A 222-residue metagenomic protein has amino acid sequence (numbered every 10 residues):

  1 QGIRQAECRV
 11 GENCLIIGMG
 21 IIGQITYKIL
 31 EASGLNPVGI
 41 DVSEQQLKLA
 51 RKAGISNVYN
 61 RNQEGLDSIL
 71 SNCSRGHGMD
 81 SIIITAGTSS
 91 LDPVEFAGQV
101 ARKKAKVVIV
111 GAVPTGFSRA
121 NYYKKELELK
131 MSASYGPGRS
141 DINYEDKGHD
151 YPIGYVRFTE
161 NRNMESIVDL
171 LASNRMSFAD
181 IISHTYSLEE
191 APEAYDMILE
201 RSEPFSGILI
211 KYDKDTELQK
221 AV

Functional and structural regions predicted by a protein language model:
Q1-Q63: Mid-domain Rossmann-like dinucleotide-binding core that forms the NAD(H)/NADP(H) cofactor-binding site
A6-C8, K48, S56-S132: Glycine-rich cofactor phosphate-binding loops and adjacent beta1-alpha1 units of small-molecule cofactor enzyme domains
L15, V38, K106-V108, K130 (+1 more regions): Structural detector of well-ordered beta-strand residues that form the stable sheet scaffold of enzyme domains
S43, V113, Y135, K214: Residues in the short beta-alpha loop(s) of Rossmann-like NAD(P)-binding domains
E44, G76, L91, R157-N161 (+2 more regions): Electropositive phosphate-/nucleotide-binding environments in soluble metabolic enzymes
N57-N62, S183-E190: Short acidic-hydrophobic, aromatic-tinged amphipathic segments that line or gate anion-handling sites
G76, S81, V108-G111, L127 (+2 more regions): C-terminal capping/lid region of NAD(P)-dependent oxidoreductase domains
F117-I181: C-terminal substrate-binding/catalytic core of Rossmann-like NAD(P)-dependent dehydrogenases/reductases
